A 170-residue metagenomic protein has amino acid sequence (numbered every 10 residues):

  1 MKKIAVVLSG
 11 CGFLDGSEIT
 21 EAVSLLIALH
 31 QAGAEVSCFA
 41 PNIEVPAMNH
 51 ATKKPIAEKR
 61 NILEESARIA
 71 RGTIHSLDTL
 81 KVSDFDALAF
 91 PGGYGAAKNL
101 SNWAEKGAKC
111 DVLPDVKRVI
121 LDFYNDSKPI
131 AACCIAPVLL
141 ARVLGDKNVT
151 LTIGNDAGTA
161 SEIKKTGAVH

Functional and structural regions predicted by a protein language model:
K3-S37, A57-K59, L63, T73-H170: Active-site-adjacent pocket-lining segments in enzyme domains
F39-E64: N-terminal beta-loop-helix "entrance" segment that forms/cooperates in small-molecule cofactor or anionic ligand
R68-A70: Active-site donor-binding segments of glycosyltransferases and PAPS-dependent sulfotransferases
